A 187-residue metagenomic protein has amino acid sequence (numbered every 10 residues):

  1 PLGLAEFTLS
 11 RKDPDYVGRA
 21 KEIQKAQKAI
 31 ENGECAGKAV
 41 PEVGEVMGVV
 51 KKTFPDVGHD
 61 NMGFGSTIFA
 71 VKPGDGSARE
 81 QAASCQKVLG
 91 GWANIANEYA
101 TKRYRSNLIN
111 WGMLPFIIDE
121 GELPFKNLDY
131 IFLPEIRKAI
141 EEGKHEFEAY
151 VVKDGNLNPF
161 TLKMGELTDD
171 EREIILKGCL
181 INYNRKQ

Functional and structural regions predicted by a protein language model:
P1-Q187: Fe-S-dependent hydro-lyases/dehydratases of central metabolism
